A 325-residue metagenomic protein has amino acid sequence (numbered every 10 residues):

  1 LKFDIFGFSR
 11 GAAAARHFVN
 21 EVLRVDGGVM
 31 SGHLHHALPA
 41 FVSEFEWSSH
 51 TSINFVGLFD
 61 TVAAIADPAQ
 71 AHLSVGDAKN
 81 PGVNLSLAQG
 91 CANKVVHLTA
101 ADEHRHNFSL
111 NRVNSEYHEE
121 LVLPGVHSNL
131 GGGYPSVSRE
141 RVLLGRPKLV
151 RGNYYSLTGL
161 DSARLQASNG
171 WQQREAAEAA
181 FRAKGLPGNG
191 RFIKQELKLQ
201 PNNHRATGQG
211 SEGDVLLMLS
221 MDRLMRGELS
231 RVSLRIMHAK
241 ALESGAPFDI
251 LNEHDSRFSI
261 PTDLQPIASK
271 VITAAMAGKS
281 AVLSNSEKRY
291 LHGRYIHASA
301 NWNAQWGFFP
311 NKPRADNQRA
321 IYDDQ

Functional and structural regions predicted by a protein language model:
L1-Q325: Active-site- or binding-pocket-proximal scaffold segments within functional domains
